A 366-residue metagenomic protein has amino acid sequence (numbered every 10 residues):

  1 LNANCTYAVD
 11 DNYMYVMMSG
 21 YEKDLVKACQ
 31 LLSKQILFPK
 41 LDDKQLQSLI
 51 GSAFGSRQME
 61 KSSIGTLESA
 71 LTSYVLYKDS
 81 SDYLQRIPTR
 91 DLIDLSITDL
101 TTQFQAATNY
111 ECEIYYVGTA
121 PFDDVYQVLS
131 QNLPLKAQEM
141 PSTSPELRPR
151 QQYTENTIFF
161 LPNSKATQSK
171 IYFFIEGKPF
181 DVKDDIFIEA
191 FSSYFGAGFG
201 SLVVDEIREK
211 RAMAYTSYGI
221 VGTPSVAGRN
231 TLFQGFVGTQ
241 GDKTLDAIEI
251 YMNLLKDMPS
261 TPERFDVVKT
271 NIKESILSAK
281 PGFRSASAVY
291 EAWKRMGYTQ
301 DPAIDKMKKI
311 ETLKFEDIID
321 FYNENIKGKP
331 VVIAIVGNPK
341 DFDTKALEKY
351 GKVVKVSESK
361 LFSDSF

Functional and structural regions predicted by a protein language model:
L1-L37, L49-Q58, S63-D91, Y110-V117 (+6 more regions): M16 family metallopeptidases and their MPP-like homologs
P39-L46: Short secondary-structure capping/junction motifs at helix and strand boundaries
D42, Q138, S260-F265: Flexible helix-coil linker/hinge segments at domain or subdomain boundaries
Y77, E113-P179, I335-F366: An aromatic/glycine/proline-enriched structural segment found at the starts of mature extracellular/organellar domains
Q105-A107: Glycine-rich phosphate/diphosphate-binding loops that line cofactor/substrate pockets in enzymes
D185-I186: Zinc-dependent metallopeptidase catalytic helix centered on the HExxH motif and its immediate flanking segment
